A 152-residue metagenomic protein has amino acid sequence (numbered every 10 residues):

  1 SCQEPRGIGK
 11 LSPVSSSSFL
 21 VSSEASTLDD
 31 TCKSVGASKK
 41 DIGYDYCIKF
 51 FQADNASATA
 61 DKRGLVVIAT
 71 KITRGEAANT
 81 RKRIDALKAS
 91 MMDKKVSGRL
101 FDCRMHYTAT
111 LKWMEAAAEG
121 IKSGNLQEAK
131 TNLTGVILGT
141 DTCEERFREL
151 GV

Functional and structural regions predicted by a protein language model:
S1-A116, G120-Q127, I137-V152: Trafficking entry modules
L133-T134: Mature extracellular/passenger domains of Gram-negative fimbrial/pilin and adhesin proteins
